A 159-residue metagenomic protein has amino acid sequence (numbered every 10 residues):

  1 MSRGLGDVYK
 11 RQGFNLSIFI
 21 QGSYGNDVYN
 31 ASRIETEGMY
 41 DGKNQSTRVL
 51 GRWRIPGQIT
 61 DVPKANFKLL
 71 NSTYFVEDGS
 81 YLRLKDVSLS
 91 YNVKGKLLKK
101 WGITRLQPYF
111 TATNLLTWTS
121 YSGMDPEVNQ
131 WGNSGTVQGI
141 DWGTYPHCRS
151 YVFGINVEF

Functional and structural regions predicted by a protein language model:
M1-L5, Y9: Single conserved hydrophobic/aromatic residue that forms the stacking wall/gate of nucleotide- or nucleobase-binding
K10, Q21-S23, T111-L115, E158: Outer-membrane beta-barrel pore domains and translocons
R11-F14, I103-R105, L115, C148-S150: Strand-connecting loop/turn motifs
G13-L16, K96-L97: Repeated loop/turn-to-beta-strand initiation elements of outer-membrane beta-barrel proteins
L16-I18, L106-F110, F153: Transmembrane beta-strands of outer-membrane beta-barrel proteins
S23-T113: Extracytoplasmic gating/loop element in the C-terminal half of outer-membrane beta-barrel translocons and assembly
R52, G57-Q58, L69, T119-F159: C-terminal beta-signal and terminal closure region of outer-membrane beta-barrel proteins
